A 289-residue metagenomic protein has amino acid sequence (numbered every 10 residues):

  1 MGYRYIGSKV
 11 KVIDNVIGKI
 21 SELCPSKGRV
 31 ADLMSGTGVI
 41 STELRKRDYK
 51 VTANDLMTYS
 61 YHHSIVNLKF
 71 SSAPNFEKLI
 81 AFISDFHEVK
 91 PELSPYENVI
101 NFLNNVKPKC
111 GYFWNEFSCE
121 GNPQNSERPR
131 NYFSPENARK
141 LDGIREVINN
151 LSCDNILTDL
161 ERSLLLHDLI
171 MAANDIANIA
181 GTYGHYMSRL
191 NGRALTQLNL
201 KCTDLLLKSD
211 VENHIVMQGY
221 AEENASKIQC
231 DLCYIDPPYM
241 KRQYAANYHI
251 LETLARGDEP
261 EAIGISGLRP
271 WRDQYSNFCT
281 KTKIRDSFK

Functional and structural regions predicted by a protein language model:
M1-M34, V39-R47, S60-H63, K69-F70 (+1 more regions): S-adenosyl-L-methionine
V16, V30-L44, A53-T58, S226-N247: Conserved proline-anchored active-site loop of SAM-dependent methyltransferases that bridges a beta-strand
S26, E212, I228-Q229: Residue-level preference for short coil/turn positions at secondary-structure junctions
K50, M57, Y61-L205, K241 (+1 more regions): Class I S-adenosyl-L-methionine-dependent methyltransferase module
L207-I215: A short helix-to-beta-strand connector/capping loop
K208, N224-K227: Short, conserved, surface-exposed binding loops centered on an aromatic residue
Q218-E223: Conserved SAM/SAH-binding loop
